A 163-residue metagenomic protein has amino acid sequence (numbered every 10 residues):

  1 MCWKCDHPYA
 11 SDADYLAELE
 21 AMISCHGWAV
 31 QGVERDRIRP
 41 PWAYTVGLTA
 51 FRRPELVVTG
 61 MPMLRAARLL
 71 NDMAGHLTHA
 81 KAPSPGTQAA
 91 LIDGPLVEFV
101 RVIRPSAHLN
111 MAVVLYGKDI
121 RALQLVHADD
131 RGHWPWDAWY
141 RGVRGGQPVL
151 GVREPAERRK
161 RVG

Functional and structural regions predicted by a protein language model:
M1-E34, I38, L48-R52, V57 (+1 more regions): Acidic, proline/glycine-rich low-complexity IDRs
W42-V46: A structural motif
